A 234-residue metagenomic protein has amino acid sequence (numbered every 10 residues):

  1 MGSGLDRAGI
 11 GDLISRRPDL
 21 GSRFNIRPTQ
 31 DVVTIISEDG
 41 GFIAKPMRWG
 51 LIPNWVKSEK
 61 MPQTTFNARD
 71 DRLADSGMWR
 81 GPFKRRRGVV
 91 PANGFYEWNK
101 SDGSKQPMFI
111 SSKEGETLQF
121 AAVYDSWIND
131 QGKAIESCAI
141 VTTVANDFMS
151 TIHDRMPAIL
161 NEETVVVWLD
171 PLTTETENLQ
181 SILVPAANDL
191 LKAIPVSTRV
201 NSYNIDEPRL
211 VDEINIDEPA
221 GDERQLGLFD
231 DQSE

Functional and structural regions predicted by a protein language model:
M1-E234: Short linear sequence motif anchored by a di-proline
